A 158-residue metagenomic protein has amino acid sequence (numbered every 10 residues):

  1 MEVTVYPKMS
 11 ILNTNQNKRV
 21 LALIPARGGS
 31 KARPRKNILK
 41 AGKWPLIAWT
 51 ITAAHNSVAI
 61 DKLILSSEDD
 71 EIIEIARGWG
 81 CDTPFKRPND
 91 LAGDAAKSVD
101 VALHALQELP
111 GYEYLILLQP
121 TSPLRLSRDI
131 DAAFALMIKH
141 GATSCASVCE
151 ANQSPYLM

Functional and structural regions predicted by a protein language model:
V3-V5, I11-L12, W49-G111: Conserved N-terminal catalytic core of the sugar/cofactor nucleotidyltransferase
I11-R19: Nucleotide-sugar donor-binding and catalytic loop/hinge architecture of NDP-sugar-dependent glycosyltransferases
R19-S66: N-terminal glycine-rich phosphate-binding loop and ensuing alpha1 helix
V20, D61, D82, E113 (+1 more regions): Conserved acidic residues
A26, S67-E68, Q119, V148: Short beta-strand/turn micro-motifs composed of small residues that flank or help shape donor/cofactor-binding pockets
G42, F85-P88, V148: Residues at the C-termini of beta-strands that transition into short coil/loop
D90-L157: Conserved beta-loop-beta/alpha segment of the NTase-like Rossmann-fold superfamily that binds/positions NTPs
